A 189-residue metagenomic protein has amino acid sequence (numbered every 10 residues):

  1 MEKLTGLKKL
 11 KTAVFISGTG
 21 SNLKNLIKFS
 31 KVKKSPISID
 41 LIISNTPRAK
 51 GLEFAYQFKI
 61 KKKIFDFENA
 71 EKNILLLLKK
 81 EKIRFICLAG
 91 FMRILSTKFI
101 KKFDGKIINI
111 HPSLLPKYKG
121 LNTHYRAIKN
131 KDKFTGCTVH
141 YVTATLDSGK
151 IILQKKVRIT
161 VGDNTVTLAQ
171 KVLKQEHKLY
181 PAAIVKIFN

Functional and structural regions predicted by a protein language model:
M1-N189: One-carbon transfer enzymes
